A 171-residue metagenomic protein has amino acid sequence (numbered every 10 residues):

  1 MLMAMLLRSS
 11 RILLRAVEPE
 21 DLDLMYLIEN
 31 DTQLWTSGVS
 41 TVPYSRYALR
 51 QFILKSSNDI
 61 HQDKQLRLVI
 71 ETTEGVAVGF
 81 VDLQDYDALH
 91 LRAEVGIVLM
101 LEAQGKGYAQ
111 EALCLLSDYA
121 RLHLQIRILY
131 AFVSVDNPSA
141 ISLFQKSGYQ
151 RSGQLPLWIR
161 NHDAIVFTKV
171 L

Functional and structural regions predicted by a protein language model:
M1-R50: A short, well-structured alpha-helix characteristic of acyl/acetyltransferase catalytic modules
L2-L13, V17-L22, T72-L171: Acyl-donor (CoA/ACP) binding surface of acyl/acetyltransferases
L27-D31, K55, K146: Residues within well-ordered alpha-helical secondary structure of globular protein domains
T41-S45, L66, D136, D163: Short, conserved alpha-helical segments within structured domains
K55-S56, Y119: A generic secondary-structure signal
S56-V69: A short helix-loop-beta-strand connector motif used in the catalytic cores of GNAT acetyltransferases and, in some
